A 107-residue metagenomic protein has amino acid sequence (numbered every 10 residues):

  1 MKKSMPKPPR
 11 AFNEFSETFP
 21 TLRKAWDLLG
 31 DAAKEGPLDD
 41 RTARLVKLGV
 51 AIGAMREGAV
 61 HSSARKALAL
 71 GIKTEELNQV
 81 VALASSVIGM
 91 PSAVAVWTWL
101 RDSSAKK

Functional and structural regions predicted by a protein language model:
M1-A43, L68-A69, A95-K107: Acidic, glycine/proline-rich low-complexity segments that act as flexible tails and inter-domain linkers
E14, P37, A51, A59 (+1 more regions): Residue-level preference for alpha-helix termini and adjacent loops
T21-D27, A54-H61: Short acidic alpha-helix initiation/capping motifs at coil-to-helix transition points, especially at protein N-termini
L28, G49, L83-S86: Residues within well-ordered alpha-helical secondary structure of globular protein domains
T42-L45, L77: Short runs of predominantly hydrophobic/aromatic residues within well-ordered alpha helices that form helix-helix
R44-E57: Amphipathic, charged-and-aliphatic alpha-helical interface segments that function as noncatalytic docking
M55-A82: Mid-chain, well-packed structural core segment of small domains
E75-S103: C-terminal structural segments of small proteins and small subunits
